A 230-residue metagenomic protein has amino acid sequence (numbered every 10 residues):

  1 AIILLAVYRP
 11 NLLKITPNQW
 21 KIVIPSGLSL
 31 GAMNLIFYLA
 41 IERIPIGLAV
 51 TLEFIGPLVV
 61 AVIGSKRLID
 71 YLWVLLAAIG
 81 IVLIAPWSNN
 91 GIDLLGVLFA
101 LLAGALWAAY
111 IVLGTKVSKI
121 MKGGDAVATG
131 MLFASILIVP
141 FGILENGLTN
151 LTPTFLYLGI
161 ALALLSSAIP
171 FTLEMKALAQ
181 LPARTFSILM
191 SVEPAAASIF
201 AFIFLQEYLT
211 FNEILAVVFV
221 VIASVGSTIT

Functional and structural regions predicted by a protein language model:
A1-P25, K66-Y71, N89-G91, L95 (+4 more regions): Membrane-interface interhelical linkers
P25-L28, A32-I36, A78-I79, N89-K116 (+1 more regions): Glycine-/small-residue-enriched transmembrane alpha-helix faces in small-molecule transporters and effluxers
G27, G31-L35, L58, A108 (+4 more regions): Hydrophobic/small/kink-forming positions within alpha-helical transmembrane segments of polytopic membrane proteins
Y38-L68, A103, R184-F202: Specific alpha-helical transmembrane segments that line the substrate/conduction pathway and gating interfaces
A40, P45, G64-R67, V117 (+4 more regions): Hydrophobic/aromatic residues within transmembrane alpha-helices of multi-pass small-molecule transporters
A49-L52, L113-S135, S167-I203: Helix-helix packing/entry segments at the starts of transmembrane helices
F54-A105, K119, I143, V217-T230: Juxtamembrane helix-loop boundary signature in multi-pass membrane transporters
F155, S191-T230: C-terminal-most transmembrane helix of multi-pass membrane proteins
